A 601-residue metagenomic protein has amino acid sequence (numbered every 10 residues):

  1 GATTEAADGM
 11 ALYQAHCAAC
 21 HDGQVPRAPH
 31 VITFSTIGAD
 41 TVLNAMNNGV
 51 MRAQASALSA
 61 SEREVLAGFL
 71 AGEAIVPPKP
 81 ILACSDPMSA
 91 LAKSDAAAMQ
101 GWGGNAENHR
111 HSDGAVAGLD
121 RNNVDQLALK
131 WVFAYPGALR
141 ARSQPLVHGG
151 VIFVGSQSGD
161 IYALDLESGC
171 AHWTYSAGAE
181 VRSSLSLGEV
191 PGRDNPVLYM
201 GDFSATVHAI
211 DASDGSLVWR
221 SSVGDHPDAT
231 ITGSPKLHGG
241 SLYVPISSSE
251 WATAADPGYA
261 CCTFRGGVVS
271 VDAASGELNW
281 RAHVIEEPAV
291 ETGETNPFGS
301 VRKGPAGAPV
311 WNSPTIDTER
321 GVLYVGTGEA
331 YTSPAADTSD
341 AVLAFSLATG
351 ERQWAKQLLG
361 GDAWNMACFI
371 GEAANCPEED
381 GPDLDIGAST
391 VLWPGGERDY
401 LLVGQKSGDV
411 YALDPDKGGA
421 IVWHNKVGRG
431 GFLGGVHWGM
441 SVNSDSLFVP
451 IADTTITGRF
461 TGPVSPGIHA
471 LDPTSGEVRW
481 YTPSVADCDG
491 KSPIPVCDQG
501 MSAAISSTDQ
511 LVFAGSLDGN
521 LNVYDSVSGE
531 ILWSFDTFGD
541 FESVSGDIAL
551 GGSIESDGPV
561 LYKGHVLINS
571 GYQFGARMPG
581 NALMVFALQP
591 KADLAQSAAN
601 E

Functional and structural regions predicted by a protein language model:
G1-A7, G72-A97: N-terminal export/targeting leaders of redox proteins
A2-E5, A18-G38: His/Cys-centered metal/cofactor-coordination and adjacent catalytic loops
G9-Q24, V42, L66: The canonical Cys-X-X-Cys-His
V25, S234, P309-Y324: Aromatic- and glycine-enriched pocket-lining scaffold segments that form the walls of small-molecule binding clefts
R27-A74, V322, I568-N569: Extracytoplasmic electron-transfer domains, predominantly the class I c-type cytochrome c fold
R27-P29, A106-D113, G137-S143, Y162: Short, solvent-exposed loop/turn elements at domain surfaces
A83-L129, A289: Blade/loop signatures of beta-propeller domains
R121-P136, I161-V181, L187-N195, Y199-A229 (+7 more regions): Extracytoplasmic/lumenal domain signature
